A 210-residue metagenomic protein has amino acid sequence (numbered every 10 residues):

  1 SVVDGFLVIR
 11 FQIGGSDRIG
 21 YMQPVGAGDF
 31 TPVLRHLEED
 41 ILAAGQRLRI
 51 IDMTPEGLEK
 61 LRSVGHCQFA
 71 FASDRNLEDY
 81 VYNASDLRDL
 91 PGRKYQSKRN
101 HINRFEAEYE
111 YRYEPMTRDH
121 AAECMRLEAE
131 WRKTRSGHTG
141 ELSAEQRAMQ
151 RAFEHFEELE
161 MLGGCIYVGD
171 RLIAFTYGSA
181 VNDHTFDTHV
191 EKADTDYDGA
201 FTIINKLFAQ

Functional and structural regions predicted by a protein language model:
S1-E56, Y167-T195: Conserved donor-binding loop and adjoining core beta-sheet/short helix segment in diverse acyl/aminoacyl transferases
A44, E108-Y109, L159: Structured helix-beta-strand junction loops
Q46-V64, N76-D79: Short, glycine/charge-rich beta-strand/loop segments that flank catalytic centers and engage negatively charged groups
R47-M53, V81, Y113-T117, C165: A structural signal for short, well-ordered beta-strand segments and their strand-loop junctions that often border
C67-H138: Acyltransferase donor/substrate-recognition loop-hinge adjacent to the catalytic core
R93, S97, M116-H120, E141-A144 (+3 more regions): Short, contiguous, pocket-lining structural segments that sit at or immediately flank catalytic/ligand-binding sites
S136-Q150: Conserved GNAT-fold acetyl-CoA-binding loop/helix
R147-Q210: Accessory, usually C-terminal, subdomains that scaffold auxiliary metal cofactors
